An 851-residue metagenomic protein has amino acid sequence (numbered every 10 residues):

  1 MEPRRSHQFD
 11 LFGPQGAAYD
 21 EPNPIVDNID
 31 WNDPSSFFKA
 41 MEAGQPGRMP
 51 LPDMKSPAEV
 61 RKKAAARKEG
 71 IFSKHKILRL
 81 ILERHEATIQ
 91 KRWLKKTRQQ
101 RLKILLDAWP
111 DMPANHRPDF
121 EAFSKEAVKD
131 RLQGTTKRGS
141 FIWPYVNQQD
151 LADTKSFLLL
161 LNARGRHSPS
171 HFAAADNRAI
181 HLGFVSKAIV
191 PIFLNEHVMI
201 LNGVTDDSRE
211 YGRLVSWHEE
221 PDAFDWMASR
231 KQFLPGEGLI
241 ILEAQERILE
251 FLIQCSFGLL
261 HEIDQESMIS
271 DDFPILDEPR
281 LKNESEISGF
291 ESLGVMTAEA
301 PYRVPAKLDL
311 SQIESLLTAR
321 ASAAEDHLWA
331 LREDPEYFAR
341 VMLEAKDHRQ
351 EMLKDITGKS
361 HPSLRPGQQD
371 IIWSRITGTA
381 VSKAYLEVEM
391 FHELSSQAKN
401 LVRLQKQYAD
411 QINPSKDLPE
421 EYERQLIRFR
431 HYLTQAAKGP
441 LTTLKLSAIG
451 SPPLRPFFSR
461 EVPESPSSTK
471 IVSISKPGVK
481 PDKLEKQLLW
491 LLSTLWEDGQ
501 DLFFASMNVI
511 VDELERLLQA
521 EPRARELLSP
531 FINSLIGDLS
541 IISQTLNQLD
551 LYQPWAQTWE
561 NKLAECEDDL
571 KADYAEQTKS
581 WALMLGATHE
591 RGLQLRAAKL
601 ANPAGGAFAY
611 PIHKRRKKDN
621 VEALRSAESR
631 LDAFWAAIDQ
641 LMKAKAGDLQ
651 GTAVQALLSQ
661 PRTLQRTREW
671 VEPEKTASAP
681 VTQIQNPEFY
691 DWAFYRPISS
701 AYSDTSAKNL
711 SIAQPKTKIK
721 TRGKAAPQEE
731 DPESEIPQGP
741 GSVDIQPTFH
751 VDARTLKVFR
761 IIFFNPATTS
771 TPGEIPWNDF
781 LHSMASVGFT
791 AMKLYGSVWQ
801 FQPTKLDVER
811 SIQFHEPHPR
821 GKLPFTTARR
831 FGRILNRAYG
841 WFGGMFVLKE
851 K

Functional and structural regions predicted by a protein language model:
M1-S711, I775: Extended low-complexity, intrinsically disordered and solenoidal helical-scaffold regions
S6, S770, V787-G788, G843-K851: Phospho-regulatory, Ser/Thr- and acidic-rich intrinsically disordered linkers and terminal tails that flank modular
D704-I775: DNA strand-break repair and replication-stress modules
P737-T748, P766, Q813-K851: C-terminal basic regulatory modules in eukaryotic proteins
W777-F789: Amphipathic alpha-helical segments
G788-V798: Short, well-structured beta-strand/strand-turn elements
G796, F801-F814: Accessory recognition modules or surfaces
